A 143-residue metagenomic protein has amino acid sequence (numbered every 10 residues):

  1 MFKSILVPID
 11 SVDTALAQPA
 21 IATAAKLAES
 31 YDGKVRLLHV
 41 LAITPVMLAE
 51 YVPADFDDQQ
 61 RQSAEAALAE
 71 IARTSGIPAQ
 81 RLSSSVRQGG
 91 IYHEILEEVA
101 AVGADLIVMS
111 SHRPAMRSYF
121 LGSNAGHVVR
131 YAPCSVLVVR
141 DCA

Functional and structural regions predicted by a protein language model:
K3-Y51: Small/aliphatic-rich secondary-structure junction motif
R36-L38, S83-R87, L137: General small-molecule cofactor/ligand-binding pocket signal
H39, S110-H112, R140-D141: Short secondary-structure boundary segments
P53-F56, A101-V102, A125-H127: Short, hinge-like loop/turn segments at secondary-structure boundaries
A54-A66: A short acidic, glycine-rich active-site loop that binds or catalyzes chemistry on phosphate/adenosine moieties
R73-I107, P114: Structural beta-alpha unit
M109-H127: Glycine-rich, Arg-bearing micro-motifs that act as flexible, cationic patches
